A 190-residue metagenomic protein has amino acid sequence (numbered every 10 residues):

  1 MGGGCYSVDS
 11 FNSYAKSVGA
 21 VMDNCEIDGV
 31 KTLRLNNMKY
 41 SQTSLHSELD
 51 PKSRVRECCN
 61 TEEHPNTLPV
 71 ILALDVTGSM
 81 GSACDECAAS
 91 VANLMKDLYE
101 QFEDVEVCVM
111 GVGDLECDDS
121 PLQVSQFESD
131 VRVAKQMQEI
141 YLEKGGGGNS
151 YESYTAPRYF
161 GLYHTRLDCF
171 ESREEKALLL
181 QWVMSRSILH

Functional and structural regions predicted by a protein language model:
G2-G4: Pepsin/retropepsin-fold aspartyl endopeptidases
V8-I71, G78-D85, K96-E103: Acidic, polar low-complexity linker/tail segments
L45-C59, L115-S125, R186-I188: Phosphate-binding glycine-rich loops and adjacent basic patches that engage nucleotide phosphates, nucleic-acid
E63-S125, R158, L162: Von Willebrand factor
P69-I71, K176-L180: Structural motif
F127-K176, S187: Von Willebrand factor
L178-H190: Low-complexity basic/metal-binding stretches
